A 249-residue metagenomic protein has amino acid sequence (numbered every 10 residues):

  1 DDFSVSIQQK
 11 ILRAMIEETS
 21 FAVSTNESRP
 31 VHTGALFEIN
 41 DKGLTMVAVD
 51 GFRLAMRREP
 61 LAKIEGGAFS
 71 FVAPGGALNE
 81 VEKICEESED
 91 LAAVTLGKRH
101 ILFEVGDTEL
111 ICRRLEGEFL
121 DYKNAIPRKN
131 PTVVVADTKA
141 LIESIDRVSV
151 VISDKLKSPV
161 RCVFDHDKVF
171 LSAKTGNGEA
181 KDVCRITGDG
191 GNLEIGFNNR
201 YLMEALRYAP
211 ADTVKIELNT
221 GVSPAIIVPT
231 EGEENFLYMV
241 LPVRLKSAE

Functional and structural regions predicted by a protein language model:
D1-E249: Structural preference for solvent-exposed beta-strand-turn elements and adjacent flexible terminal/loop segments within
